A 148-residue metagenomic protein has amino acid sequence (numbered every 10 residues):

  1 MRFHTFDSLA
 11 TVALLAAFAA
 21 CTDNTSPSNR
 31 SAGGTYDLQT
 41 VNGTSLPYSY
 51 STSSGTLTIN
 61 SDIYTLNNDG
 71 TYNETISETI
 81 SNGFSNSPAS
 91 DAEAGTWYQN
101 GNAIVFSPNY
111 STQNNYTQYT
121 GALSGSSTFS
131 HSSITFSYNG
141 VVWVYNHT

Functional and structural regions predicted by a protein language model:
M1-A10: Bacterial N-terminal signal peptides that target proteins for export
A17-A20: C-terminal motif of bacterial Sec signal peptides marking the signal peptidase cleavage site
T22-T148: Lipid interaction determinants
